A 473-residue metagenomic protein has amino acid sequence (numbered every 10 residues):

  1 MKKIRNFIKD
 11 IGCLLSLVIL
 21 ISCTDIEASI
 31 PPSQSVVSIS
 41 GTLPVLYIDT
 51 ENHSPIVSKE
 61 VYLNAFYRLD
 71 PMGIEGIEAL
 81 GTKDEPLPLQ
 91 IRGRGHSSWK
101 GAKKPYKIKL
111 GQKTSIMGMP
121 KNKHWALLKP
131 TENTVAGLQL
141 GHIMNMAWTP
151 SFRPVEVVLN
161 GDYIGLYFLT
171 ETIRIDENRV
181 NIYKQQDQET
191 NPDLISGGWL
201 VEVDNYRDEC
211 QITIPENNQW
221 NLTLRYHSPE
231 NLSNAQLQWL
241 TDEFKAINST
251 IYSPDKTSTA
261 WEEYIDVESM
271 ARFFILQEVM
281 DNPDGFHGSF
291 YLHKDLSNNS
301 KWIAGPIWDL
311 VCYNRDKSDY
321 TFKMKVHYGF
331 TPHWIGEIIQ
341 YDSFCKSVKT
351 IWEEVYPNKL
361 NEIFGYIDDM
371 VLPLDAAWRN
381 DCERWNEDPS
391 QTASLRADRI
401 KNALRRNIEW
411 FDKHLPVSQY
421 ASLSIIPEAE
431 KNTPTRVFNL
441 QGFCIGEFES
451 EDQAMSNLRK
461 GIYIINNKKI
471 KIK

Functional and structural regions predicted by a protein language model:
D10-S22: Bacterial N-terminal signal peptides
E27-V135, Q139: Conserved NTP-binding catalytic cores of kinases and kinase-like/nucleotidyltransferase enzymes across multiple kinase
L43, S54-I56, L87, G101 (+2 more regions): Middle-to-C-terminal accessory/interaction subdomains
K109-S115, N122-H124, L128-E132, M146-P150 (+1 more regions): Internal "kinase-insert"/substrate-recognition segments embedded within catalytic cores of ATP-dependent enzymes
P416-N439: Residue-level detector of functionally pivotal "anchor" positions at catalytic/ligand-binding pockets or at interdomain
A429, K460-K473: C-terminal tail/sorting-segment detector
F438-C444, Y463: Short, glycine-anchored, charge-dense loop/turn motifs used at functional sites
C444-L458: Glycine-centered tight-turn motifs at strand-turn-strand junctions
